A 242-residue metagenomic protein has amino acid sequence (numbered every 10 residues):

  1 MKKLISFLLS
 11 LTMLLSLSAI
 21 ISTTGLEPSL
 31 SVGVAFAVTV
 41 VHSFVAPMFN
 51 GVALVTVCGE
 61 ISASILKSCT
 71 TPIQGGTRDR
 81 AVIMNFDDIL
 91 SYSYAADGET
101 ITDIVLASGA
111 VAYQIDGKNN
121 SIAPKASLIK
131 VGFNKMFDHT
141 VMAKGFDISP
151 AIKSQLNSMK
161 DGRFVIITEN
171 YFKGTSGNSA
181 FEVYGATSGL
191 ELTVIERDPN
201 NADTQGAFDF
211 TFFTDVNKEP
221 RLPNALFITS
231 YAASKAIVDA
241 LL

Functional and structural regions predicted by a protein language model:
M1-D87, K235-L242: Short, intrinsically disordered N-terminal pre-domain segments
F44-T140, S188-D203: Solvent-exposed edge beta-strands and adjacent loop segments that serve as assembly or binding interfaces
R78-F86, V141-G145, D161-Y171: Short, hydrophobic/proline-enriched secondary-structure or compact coil segments at domain edges
S127-A151, D203-E219: Oligomerization/assembly interface segments of phage tail-like spikes and tubes
T140-G145, Y171-E196: Short acidic, glycine/tyrosine-flanked loop/strand segments centered on an H-E-D-like triad
P150-K153, I195-R197: Short alpha-helical segments and helix-capping/turn motifs at coil-helix boundaries
K153-V183: Short, acidic/charged, Gly/Pro-enriched secondary-structure junctions
T187-L242: Mixed-charge, glycine-accented linear interaction segment located at domain edges/termini
